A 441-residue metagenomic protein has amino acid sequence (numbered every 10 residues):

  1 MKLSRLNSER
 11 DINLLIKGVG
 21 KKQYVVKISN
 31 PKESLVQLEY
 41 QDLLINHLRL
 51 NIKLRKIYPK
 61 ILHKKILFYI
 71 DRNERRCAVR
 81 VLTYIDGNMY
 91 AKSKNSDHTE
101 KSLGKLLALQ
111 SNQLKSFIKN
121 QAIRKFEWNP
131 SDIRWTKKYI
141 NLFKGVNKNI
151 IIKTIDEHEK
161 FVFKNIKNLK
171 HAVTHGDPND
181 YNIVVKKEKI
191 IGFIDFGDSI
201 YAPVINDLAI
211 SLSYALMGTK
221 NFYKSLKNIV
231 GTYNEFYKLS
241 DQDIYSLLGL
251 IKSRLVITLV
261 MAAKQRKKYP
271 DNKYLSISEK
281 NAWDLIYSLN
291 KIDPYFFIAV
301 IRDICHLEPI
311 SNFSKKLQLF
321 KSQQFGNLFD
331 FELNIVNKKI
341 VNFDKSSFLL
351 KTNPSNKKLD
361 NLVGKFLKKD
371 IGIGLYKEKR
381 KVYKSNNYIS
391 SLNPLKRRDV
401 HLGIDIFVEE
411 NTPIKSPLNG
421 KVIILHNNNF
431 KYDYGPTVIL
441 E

Functional and structural regions predicted by a protein language model:
E9-G18, V25, E159-N206: Active-site acidic catalytic loop and adjacent metal/ATP-binding pocket of ATP-dependent phosphoryl transfer enzymes
I28-R76, S93, D97-K101: A conserved alpha-helical element in kinase catalytic cores
V79-S93, T136-L142, I257-L275: A glycine-centered beta->alpha junction motif in the catalytic cores of kinase/phosphotransferase enzymes
K92-V146, H171: A cross-family kinase active-site recognition segment
I205-K238, R254-Y269: Active-site activation/catalytic loop segments of kinase-like enzymes and analogous catalytic loops in related
T258-S311: ATP/Mg2+ or Mg2+-diphosphate-binding catalytic cores that bind nucleotide phosphates or diphosphates via glycine-rich
H306-D405: Polar/charged, compositionally biased leader and regulatory segments
S416-E441: Zn2+-dependent peptidoglycan hydrolase active-site motif and core
